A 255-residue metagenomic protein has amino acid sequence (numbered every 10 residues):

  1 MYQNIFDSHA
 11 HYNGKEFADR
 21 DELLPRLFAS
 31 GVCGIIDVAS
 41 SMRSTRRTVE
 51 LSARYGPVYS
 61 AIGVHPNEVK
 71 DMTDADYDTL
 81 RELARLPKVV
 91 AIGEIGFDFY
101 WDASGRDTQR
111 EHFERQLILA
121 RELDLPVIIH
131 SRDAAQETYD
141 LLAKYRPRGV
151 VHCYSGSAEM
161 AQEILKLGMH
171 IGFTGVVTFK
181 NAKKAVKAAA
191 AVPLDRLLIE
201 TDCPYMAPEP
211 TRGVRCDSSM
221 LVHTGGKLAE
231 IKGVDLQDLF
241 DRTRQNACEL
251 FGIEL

Functional and structural regions predicted by a protein language model:
M1-L255: Mid-domain alpha/beta scaffold segments of enzyme catalytic cores
